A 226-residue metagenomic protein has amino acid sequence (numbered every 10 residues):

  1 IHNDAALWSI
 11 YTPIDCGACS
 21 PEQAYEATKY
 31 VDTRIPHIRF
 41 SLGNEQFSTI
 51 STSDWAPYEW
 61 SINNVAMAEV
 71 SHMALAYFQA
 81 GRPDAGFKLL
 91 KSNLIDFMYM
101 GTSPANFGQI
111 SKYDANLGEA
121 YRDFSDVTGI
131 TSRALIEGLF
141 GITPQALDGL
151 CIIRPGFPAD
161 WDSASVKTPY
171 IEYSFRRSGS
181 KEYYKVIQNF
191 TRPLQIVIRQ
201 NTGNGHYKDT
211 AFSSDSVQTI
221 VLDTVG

Functional and structural regions predicted by a protein language model:
I1-M67, L94-P104, Q109-Y113, S165: Extended glycan-interaction surfaces of carbohydrate-active proteins
H72, A76-G226: Non-catalytic C-terminal accessory modules of carbohydrate-active enzymes
